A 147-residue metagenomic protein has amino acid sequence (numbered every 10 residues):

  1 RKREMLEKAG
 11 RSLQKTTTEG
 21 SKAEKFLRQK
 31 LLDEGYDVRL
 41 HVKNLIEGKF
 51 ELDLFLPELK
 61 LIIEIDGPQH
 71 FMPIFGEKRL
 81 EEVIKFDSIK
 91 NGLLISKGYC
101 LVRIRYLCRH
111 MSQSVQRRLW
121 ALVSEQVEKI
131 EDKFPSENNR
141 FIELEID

Functional and structural regions predicted by a protein language model:
R1-D147: Nucleic-acid endo/exonuclease domains
